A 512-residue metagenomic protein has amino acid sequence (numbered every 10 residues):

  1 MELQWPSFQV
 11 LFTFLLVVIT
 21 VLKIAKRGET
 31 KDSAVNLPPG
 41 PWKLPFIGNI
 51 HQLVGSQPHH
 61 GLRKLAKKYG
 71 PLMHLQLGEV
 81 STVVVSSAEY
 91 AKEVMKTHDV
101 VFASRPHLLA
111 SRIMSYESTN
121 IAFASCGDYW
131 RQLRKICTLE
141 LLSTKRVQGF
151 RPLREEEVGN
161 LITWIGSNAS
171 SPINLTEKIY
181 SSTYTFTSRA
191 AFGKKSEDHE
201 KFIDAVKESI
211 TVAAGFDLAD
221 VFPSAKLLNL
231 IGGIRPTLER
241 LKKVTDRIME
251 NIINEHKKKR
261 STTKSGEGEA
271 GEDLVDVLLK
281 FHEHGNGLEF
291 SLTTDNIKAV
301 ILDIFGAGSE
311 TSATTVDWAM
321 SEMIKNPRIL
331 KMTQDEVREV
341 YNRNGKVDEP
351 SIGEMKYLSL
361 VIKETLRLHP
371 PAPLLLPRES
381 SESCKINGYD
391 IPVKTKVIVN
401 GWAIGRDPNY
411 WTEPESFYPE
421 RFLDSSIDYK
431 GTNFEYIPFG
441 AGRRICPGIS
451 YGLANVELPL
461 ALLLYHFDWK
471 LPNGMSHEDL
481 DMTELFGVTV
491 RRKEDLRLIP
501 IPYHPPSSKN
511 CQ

Functional and structural regions predicted by a protein language model:
E2-E117, D128, Q132, E155-T163: N-terminal membrane-proximal hinge/A-helix region immediately C-terminal to the signal-anchor transmembrane segment
W42-R63, S81, L108-F192, E200-N254 (+7 more regions): Cytochrome P450 catalytic-domain helical core, especially the substrate-recognition surface and oxygen-activation
I50-K64, K68-G70, R247, P327 (+4 more regions): Conserved cytochrome P450 K-helix E-x-x-R motif and the immediately C-terminal K′/meander segment
L142-R146, S170, A214-F216, L241-V316 (+5 more regions): Conserved cytochrome P450 catalytic core segment spanning the I/J/K helices
T183, T187, F192, L241 (+7 more regions): Central I-helix of cytochrome P450 enzymes
L302, S425-V456, D481-L485: Cytochrome P450 heme-thiolate "Cys pocket" and heme-binding signature region
P327, I449-T489: Cytochrome P450 heme-binding "Cys pocket" and the immediately downstream C-terminal segment
V399-I427: Conserved cytochrome P450 K-helix/beta-meander segment immediately N-terminal to the heme-binding cysteine loop
